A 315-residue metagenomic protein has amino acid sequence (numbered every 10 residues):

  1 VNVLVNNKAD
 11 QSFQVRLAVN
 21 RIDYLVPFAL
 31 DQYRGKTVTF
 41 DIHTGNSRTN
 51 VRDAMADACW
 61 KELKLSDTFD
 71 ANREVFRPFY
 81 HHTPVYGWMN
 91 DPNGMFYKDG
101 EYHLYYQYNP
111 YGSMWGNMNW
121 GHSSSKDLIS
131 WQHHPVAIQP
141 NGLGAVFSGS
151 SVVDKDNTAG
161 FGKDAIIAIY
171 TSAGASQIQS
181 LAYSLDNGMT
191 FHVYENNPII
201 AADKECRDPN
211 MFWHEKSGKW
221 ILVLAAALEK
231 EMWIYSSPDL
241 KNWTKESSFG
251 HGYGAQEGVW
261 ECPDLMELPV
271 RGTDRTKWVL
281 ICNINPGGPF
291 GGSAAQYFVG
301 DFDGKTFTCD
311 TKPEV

Functional and structural regions predicted by a protein language model:
N2-P209, W213-C262, E267-V315: Beta-rich carbohydrate-recognition and catalytic domains
